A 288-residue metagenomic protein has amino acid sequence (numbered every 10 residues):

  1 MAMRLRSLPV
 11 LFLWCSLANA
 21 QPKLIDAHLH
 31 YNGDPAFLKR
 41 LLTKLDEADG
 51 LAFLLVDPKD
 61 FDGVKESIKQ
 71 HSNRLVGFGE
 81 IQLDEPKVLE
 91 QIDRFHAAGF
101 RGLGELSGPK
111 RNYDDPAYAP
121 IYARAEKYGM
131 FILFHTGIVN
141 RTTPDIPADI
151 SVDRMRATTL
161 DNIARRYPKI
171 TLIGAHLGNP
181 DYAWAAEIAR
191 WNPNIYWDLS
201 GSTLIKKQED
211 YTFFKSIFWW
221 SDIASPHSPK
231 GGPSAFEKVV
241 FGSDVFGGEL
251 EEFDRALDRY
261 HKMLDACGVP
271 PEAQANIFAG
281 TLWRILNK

Functional and structural regions predicted by a protein language model:
M1-P9: Bacterial N-terminal signal peptides that target proteins for export
R4, P22-H28, A36-L51, H227-V240 (+1 more regions): Mid-to-C-terminal alpha-helical segments outside catalytic/metal-binding sites
V10-A20: Hydrophobic h-region of N-terminal signal peptides that target proteins for export in Gram-negative bacteria
A20-P120, R124, Y128: Mid-domain alpha/beta scaffold segments of enzyme catalytic cores
H28, F95, A125, H176 (+3 more regions): Conserved, mostly hydrophobic/aromatic
H28-H30, F53-V56, F78-E80, G104-L106 (+5 more regions): A cross-family glycoside hydrolase active-site/sugar-binding cleft signature
N32-P35, K59-D62, D84-K87, N112 (+4 more regions): Active-site environment of divalent metal-dependent phosphoester hydrolases
G102, D115-V240: Catalytic pocket-lining loop regions of alpha/beta-barrel enzymes, especially the amidohydrolase/enolase/GH5 lineages
